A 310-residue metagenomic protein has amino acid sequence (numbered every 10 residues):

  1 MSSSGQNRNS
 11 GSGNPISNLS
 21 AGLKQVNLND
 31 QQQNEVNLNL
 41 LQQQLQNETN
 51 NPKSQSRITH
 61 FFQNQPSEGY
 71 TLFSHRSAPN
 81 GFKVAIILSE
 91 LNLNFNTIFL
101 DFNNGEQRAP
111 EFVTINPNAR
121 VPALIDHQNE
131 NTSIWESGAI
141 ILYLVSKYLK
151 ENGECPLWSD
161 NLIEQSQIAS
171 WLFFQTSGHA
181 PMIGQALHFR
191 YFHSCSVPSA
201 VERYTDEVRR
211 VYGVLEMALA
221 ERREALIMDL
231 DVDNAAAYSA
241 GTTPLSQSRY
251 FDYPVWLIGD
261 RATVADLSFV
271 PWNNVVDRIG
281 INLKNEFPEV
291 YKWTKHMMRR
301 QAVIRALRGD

Functional and structural regions predicted by a protein language model:
S2-N14, N18, G22-A200: GST-like domain detector, emphasizing the conserved glutathione-binding G-site in the N-terminal thioredoxin-like
F99-L100, P288, G309-D310: Proline- and acidic/polar-enriched loop/turn elements at helix boundaries
L124, I140, I168, L215 (+2 more regions): Residue-level signal for nonpolar/aromatic packing positions in well-ordered secondary structure
A139, E289, A302: Residue-level recognition of oxygen-bearing side chains
V145, W272-N273, H296, L307: Active-site-flanking alpha-helical
L172-K295: GST-like fold's C-terminal all-alpha helical module
Q301-D310: C-terminal helix/juxtamembrane-tail motif
